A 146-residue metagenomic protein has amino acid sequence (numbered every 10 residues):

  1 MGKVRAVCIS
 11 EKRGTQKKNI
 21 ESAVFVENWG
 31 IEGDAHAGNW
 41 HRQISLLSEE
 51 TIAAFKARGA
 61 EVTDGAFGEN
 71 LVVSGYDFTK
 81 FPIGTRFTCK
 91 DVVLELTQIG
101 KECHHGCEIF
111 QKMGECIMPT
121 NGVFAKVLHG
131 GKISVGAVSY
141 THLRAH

Functional and structural regions predicted by a protein language model:
M1-K101, K132: Electropositive, beta-rich accessory/interaction domains or terminal extensions that provide binding surfaces
F67-Y76, C116-K126: Short, structured beta-strand/loop micro-motifs enriched in basic residues and often containing a Trp
I83, I99, G106-E108, V135-V138: A short secondary-structure junction signal
T88, S139-Y140: Hydrophobic beta-sheet segments that form the core/acyl-binding groove of ACP/CoA-dependent acyl-chain-processing
G100, G106, T120-F124: Short amphipathic alpha-helical surface patches that serve as generic macromolecular interface elements
C107-I117: Short beta-strand-turn/beta-hairpin segments enriched in glycine/proline and small hydrophobics that form edge-strand
V127-V135, S139: Glycine- and charge-enriched low-complexity intrinsically disordered segments
T141-H146: Conserved small/polar residues in nucleotide/adenosyl-binding loops
